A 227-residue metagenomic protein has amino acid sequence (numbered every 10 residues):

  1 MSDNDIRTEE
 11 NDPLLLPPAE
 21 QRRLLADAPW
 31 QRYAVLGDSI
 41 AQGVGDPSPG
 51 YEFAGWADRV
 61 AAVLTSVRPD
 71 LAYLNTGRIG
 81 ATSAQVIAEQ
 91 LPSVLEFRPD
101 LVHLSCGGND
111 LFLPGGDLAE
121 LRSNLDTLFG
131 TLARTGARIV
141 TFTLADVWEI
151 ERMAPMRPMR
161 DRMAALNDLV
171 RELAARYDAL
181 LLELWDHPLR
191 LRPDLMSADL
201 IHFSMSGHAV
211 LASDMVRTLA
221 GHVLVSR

Functional and structural regions predicted by a protein language model:
S2-I79, L91-R98: Serine-esterase "nucleophile elbow" of acetyl-processing enzymes
L15-A28, S66-R68, A88-R227: Alpha-helical cap/lid subdomain in secreted, periplasmic, or secretory-pathway luminal O-acyl-processing enzymes
V44-G45, A84, L113: Short N-terminal helix/helix-N-cap motif within the alpha/beta-hydrolase-1
F53-W56, S83, M163, H208: Conserved donor sugar-nucleotide recognition element shared by glycan-biosynthetic enzymes
G77, A81, C106-G107: Cell-envelope and extracellular/periplasmic
T82-S83, D117: Short loop/turn segments at beta->alpha junctions
